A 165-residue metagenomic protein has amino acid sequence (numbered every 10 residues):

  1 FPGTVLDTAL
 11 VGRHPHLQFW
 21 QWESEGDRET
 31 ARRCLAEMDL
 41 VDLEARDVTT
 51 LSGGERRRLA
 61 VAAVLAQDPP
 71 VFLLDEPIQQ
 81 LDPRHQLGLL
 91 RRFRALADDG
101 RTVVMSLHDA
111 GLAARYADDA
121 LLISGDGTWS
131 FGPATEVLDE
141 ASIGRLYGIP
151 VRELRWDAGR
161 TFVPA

Functional and structural regions predicted by a protein language model:
L10, E25-L43: Conserved ABC ATPase "signature" region
D47-L51: Conserved ABC ATPase signature
V61-A62: Hydrophobic anchor residue at the start of the ABC signature
F72-E76: Catalytic Walker B motif of ABC-type/P-loop ATPase nucleotide-binding domains
L107-H108: H-loop/switch region of ABC-family ATPase nucleotide-binding domains
A120-P133: H-loop (His-switch) and adjacent beta-strand-loop-beta switch element of ABC-type ATPase nucleotide-binding domains
E136, E140, G144-A165: ABC ATPase nucleotide-binding domains
